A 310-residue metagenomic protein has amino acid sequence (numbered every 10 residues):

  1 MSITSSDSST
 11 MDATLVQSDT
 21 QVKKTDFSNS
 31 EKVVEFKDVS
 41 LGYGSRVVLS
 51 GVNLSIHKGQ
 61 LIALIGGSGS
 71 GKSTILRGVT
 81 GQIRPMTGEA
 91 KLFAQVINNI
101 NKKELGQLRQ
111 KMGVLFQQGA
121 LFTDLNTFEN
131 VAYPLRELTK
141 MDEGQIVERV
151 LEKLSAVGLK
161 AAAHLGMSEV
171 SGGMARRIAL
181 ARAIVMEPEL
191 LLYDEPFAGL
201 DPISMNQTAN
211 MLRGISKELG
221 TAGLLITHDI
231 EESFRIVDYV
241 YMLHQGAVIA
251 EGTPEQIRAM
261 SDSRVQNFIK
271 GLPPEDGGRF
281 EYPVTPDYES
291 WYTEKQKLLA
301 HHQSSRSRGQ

Functional and structural regions predicted by a protein language model:
I65-G67: The feature captures the beta-strand-to-loop junction immediately N-terminal to the Walker
T80: Helix-to-loop junction immediately C-terminal to a conserved catalytic motif
V96, G144-A162: Conserved ABC ATPase "signature" region
G166-V170, M174: Conserved ABC ATPase signature
E187: Conserved catalytic motifs of ABC-family nucleotide-binding domains
L191-D194: Catalytic Walker B motif of ABC-type/P-loop ATPase nucleotide-binding domains
K270-Q310: ABC ATPase nucleotide-binding domains
